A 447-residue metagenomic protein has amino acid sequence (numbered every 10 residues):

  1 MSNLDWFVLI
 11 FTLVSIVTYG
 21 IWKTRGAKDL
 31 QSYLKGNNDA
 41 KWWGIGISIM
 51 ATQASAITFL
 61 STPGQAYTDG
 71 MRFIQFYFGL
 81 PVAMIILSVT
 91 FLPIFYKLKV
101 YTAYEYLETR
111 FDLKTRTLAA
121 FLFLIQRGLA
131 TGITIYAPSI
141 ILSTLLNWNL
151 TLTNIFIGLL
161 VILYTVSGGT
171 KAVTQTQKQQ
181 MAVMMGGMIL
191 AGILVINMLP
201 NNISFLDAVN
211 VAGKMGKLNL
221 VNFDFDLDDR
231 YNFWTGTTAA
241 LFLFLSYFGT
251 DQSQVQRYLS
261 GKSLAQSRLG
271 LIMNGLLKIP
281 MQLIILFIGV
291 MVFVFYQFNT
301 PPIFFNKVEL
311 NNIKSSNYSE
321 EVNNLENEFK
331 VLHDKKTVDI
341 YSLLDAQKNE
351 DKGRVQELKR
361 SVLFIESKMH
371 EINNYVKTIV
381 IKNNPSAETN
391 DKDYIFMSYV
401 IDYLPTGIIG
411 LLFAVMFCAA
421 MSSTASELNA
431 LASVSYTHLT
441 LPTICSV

Functional and structural regions predicted by a protein language model:
M1, N37-A40, G44, S61-Q75 (+1 more regions): Loop-to-helix junctions at membrane interfaces in multi-pass transport proteins
M1-F59, Y164-G168, G187-L190, L194: Membrane-interface "cap" regions at the ends of multi-pass membrane proteins
W6, D39-W43, R110-T117, L146-I155 (+2 more regions): Membrane-interfacial loop-to-helix junctions in multi-pass transporters
I16, M50, M71-V166, T235-Y247 (+2 more regions): Helix-loop-helix module between adjacent transmembrane segments
S32-K35, E105-D112, A120, R257-S260 (+2 more regions): Short amphipathic alpha-helical coupling elements at transmembrane boundaries
I49, Q53, Q177, M181 (+3 more regions): Transmembrane helix-bundle signature of multi-pass membrane transporters/permeases
L122-I140, N327-Y341, G410-Y436: Membrane-helix boundary/coupling elements in multi-pass transport proteins
T437-T443: Conserved small/polar residues in nucleotide/adenosyl-binding loops
